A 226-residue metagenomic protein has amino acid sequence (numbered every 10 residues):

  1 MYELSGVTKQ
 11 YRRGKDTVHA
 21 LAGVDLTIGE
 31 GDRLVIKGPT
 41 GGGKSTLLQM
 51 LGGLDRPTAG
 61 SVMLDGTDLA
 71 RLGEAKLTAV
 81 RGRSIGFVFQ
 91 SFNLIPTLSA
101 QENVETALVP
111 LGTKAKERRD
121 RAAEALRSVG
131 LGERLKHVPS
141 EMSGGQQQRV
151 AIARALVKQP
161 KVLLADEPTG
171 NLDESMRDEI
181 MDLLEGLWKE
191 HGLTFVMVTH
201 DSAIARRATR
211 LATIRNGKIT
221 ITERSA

Functional and structural regions predicted by a protein language model:
Y2-R215: ABC family nucleotide-binding domain
N216-T222: Conserved switch/coupling elements of ABC/ABC-like ATPase nucleotide-binding domains
